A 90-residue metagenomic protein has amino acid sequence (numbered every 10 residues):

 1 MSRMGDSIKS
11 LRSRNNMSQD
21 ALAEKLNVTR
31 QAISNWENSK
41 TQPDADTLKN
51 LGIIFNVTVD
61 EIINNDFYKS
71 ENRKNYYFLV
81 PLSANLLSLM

Functional and structural regions predicted by a protein language model:
M1-R14: A short, Lys/Arg-rich alpha-helix, primarily the initiator
L11, K25, W36, N65: Residues in the recognition helix of alpha-helical DNA-binding motifs
R12, A23, G52: The alpha-helix within a helix-turn-helix
N16-N35: Short alpha-helical DNA-recognition segment
D46-E61: DNA major-groove recognition helix of helix-turn-helix/homeodomain DNA-binding modules
N65-M90: Short, charged recognition helix plus adjacent turn of helix-turn-helix-like nucleic-acid-binding domains
